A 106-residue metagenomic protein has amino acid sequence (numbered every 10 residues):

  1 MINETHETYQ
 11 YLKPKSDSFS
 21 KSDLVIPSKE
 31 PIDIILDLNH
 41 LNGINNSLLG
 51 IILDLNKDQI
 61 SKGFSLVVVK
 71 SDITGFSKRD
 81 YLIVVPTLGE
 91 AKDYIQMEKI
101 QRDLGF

Functional and structural regions predicted by a protein language model:
M1-K21, K70-F106: STAS-like cytosolic regulatory interaction modules
Y9-N39: A short, well-ordered alpha-helical element
K29-L82: Amphipathic alpha-helical interaction surfaces in cytosolic regulatory modules
